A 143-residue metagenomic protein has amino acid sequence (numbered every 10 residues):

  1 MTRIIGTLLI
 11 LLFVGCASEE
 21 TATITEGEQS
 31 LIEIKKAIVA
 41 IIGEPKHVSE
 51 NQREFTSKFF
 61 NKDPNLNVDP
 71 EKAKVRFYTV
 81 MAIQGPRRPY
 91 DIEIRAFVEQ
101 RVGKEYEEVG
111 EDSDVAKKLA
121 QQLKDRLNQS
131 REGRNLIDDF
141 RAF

Functional and structural regions predicted by a protein language model:
M1-I10: Sec-dependent signal peptide recognition, specifically the positively charged N-region followed immediately by
L12-G15: C-terminal motif of bacterial Sec signal peptides marking the signal peptidase cleavage site
A17-F143: Ser/Thr-rich, low-complexity intrinsically disordered terminal regions
